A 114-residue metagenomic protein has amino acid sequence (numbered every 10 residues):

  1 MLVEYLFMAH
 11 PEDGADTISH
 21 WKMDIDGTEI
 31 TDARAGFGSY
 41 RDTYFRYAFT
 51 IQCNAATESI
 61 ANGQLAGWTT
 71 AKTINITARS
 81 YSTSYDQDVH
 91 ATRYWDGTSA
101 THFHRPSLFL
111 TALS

Functional and structural regions predicted by a protein language model:
M1-S114: Extracellular jelly-roll beta-sandwich "head" domains, especially the C-terminal globular C1q domain
